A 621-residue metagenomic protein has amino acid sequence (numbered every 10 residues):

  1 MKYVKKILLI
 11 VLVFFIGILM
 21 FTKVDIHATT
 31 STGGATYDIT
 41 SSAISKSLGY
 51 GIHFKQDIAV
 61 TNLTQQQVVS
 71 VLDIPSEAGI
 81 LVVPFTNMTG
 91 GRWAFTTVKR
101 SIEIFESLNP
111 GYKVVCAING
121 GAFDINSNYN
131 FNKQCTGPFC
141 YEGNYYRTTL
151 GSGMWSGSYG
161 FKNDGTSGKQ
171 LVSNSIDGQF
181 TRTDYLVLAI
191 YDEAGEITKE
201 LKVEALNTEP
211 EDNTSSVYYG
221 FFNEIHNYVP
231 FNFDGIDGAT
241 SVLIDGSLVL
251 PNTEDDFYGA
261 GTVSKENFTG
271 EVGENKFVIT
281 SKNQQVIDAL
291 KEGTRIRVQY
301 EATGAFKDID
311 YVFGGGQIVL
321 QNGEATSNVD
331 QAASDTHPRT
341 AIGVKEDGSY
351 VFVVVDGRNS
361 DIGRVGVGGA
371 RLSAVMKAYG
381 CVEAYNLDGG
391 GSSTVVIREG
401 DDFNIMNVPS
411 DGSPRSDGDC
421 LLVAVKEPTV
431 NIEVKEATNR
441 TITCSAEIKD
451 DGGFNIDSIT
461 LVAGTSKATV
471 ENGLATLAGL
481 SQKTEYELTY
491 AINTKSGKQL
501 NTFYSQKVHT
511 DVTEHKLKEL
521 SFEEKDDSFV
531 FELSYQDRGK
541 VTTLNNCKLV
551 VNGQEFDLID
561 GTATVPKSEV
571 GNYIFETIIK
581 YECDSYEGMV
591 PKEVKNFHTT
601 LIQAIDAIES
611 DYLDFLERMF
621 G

Functional and structural regions predicted by a protein language model:
K5-V24: Sec-dependent N-terminal signal peptides of Gram-positive bacterial secreted proteins and lipoproteins
V24-D256, N267-E271: Zymogen propeptides
I125-G157, F161, Y300, V312-V382 (+2 more regions): Conserved, well-ordered active-site substructure
P428-V434, T513-L520: Proline-enriched interdomain boundary motifs that mark the N-terminal boundary and often initiate the first structured
D451-L461, R538-L549: Solvent-exposed loop/turn segments flanking beta-strands in beta-repeat/beta-sandwich domains
G473-A475, G561-A563: Short strand-edge motifs at loop-to-beta-strand transitions and within beta-strands of extracellular beta-rich domains
L477-S481, V565-S568: Short, flexible loop/turn segments at beta-strand junctions in immunoglobulin-like and fibronectin type III
N493-Q499, K580-E587: Short, solvent-exposed loop/turn segments at the edges of extracellular beta-sandwich modules
